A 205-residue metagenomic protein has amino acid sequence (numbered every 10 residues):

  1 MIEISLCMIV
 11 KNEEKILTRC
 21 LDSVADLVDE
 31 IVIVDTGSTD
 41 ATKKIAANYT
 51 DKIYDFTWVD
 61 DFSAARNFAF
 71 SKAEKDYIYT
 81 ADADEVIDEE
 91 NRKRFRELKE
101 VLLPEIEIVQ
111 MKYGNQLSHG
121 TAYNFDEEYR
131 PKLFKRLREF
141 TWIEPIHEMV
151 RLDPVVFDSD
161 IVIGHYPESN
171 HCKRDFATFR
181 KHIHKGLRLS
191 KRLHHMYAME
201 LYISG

Functional and structural regions predicted by a protein language model:
E3-S5, E30: Cell-envelope/extracellular polymer assembly enzymes that use nucleotide-activated donors
C7-L27: Short, well-formed alpha-helical segments that are part of the catalytic scaffolds of diverse glycosyltransferases
T18, V59, K75: Active-site-proximal cofactor/substrate-binding loop regions of enzyme domains
S23, L27, D35-I45, W58 (+1 more regions): A conserved acidic beta->alpha catalytic loop
D29, D51, D76, D84 (+1 more regions): Conserved acidic residues
D29, K43-F68, K72: Conserved donor nucleotide-binding strand/loop of the catalytic core
A64-F70, Y79-A81, I87-G205: Catalytic-site signature of metal-activated, phosphate-bearing donor transferases, centered on the GT-A/GT-A-like
